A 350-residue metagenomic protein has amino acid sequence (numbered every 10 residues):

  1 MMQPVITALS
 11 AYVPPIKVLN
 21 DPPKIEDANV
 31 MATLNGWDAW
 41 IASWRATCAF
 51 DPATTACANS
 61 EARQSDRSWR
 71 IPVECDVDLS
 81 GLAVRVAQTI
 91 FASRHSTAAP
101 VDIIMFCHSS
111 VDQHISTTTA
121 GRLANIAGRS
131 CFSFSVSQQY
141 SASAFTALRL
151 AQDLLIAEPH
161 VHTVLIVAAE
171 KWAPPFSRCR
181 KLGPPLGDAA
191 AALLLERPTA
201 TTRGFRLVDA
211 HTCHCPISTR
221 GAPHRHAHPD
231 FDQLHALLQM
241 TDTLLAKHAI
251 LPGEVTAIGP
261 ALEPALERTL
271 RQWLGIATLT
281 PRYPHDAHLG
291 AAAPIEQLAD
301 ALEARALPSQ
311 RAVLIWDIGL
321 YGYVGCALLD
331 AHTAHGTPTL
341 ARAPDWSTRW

Functional and structural regions predicted by a protein language model:
M1-V77, R178-T243, I318-Y321, D330-W350: Condensing-enzyme catalytic core mediating Claisen C-C bond formation in acyl metabolism
T7, C107, L165-E170, I315-I318: Short beta-strand segments
V18, S116-T118, T146-R149, F176-R180 (+1 more regions): Short acidic, glycine/serine/threonine-rich loops at helix termini
P72-Q138, K247-W273: Conserved beta-ketoacyl condensing-enzyme motif
A92-A99, D153-T163, E196-G204, I250-L251: Secondary-structure boundary elements
V111-D112, S130-F132, Q138-A157, T256-W350: Claisen-condensing/thiolase-fold acyl-transfer catalytic domains that form or cleave C-C bonds in fatty acid
D112-S116, A142-F145, W172-F176, P216: Short, well-ordered, mixed-charge alpha-helical segments that flank or form enzyme active sites
V161-T163, V167-A189: Flexible, glycine-rich active-site loops centered on histidine and acidic residues that chelate a metal or position
